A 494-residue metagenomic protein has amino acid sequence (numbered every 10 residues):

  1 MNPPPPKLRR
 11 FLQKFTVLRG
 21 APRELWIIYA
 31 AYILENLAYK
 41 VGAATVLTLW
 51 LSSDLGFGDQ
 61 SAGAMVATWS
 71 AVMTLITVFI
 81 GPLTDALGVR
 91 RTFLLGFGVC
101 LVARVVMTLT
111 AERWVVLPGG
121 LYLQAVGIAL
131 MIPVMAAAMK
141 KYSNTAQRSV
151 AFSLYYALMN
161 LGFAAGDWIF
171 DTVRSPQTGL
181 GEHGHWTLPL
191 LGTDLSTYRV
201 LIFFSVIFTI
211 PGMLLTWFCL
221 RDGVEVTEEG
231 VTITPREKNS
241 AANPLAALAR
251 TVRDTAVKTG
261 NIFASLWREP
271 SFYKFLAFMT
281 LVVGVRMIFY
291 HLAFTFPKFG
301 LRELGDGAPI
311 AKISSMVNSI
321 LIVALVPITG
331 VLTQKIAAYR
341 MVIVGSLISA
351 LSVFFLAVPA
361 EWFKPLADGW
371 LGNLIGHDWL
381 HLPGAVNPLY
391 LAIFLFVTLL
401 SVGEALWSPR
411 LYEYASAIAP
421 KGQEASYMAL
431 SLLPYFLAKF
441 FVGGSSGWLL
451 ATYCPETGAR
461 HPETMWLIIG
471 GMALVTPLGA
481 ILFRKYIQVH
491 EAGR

Functional and structural regions predicted by a protein language model:
M1-A21, T145-S149, F170-A293, P297 (+3 more regions): Intracellular loop-helix junctions on the cytosolic face of multi-pass helical membrane proteins
I33, A103, V115-M131, D368-W407: Hydrophobic core of transmembrane alpha-helices in multi-pass small-molecule transporters, especially MFS/SLC-type
T45-S61, L292-K312: Short amphipathic helix-loop junctions that connect adjacent transmembrane helices in Major Facilitator Superfamily/SLC
M73-L75, I310-K335, G345-L356: Transmembrane alpha-helices of Major Facilitator/SLC transporters
I76-V89, R174, A324-V344, L450: Helix-to-loop junctions at the C-terminal end of transmembrane segments in multipass secondary transporters
G98-E112, I348-A385: C-terminal ends and interior cores of transmembrane alpha-helices in multi-pass membrane transporters/permeases
L130-N144, G300, A405-P420: Intracellular juxtamembrane helix-capping segments at the cytosolic ends of symmetry-related transmembrane helices
S149-G181, T193, F208-T209, N318 (+1 more regions): Glycine-rich segments within core transmembrane alpha-helices of 12-TM secondary carriers
